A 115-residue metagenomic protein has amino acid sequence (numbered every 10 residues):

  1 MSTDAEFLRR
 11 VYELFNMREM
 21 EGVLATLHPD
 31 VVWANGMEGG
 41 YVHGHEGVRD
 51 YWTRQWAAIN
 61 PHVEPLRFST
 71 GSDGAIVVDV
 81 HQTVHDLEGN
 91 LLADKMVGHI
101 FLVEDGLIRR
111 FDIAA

Functional and structural regions predicted by a protein language model:
M1-A25, L107: Short, low-complexity N-terminal intrinsically disordered segments enriched in polar/charged residues
T3, R49-A115: A beta-strand edge to alpha-helix "cap/lid" segment located at domain peripheries
E6-F7, G39, V84: Short, contiguous strand/loop micro-motifs
L8, F15, L27, W52 (+1 more regions): Hydrophobic alpha-helical core bundles mediating ligand binding, dimerization, or RNAP-core interactions
L14-M17, G22, V31, A75 (+2 more regions): Small-side-chain structural scaffolding
M20-A25, P29-S72: A solvent-exposed, acidic/Ser-Thr-rich amphipathic alpha-helical stretch
